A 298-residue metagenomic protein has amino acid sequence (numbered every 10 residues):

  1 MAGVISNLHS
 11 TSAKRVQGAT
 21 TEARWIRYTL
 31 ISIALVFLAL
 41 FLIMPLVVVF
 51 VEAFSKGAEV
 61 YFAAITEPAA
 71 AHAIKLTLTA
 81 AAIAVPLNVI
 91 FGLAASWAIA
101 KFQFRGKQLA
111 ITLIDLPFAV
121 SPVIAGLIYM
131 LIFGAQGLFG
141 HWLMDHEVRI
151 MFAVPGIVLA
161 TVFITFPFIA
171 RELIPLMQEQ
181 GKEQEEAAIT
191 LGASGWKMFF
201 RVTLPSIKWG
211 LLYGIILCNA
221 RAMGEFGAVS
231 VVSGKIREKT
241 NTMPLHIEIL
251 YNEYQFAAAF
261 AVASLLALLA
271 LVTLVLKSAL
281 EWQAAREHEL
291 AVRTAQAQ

Functional and structural regions predicted by a protein language model:
A2-N7, T11-S12, G18, T29-S32 (+5 more regions): C-terminal transmembrane helix and the adjacent membrane-cytosol boundary/short C-terminal tail of inner/organellar
T11-R24, V49-P86, K101-F102, I249-A257: Periplasmic/extracellular loop-to-transmembrane helix junction in inner-membrane transport proteins
V16-T20, A58-T66, A71, G106-K107 (+3 more regions): Membrane-interfacial helix termini and adjacent extracytoplasmic/periplasmic loops of multi-pass transporters
T21-E22, E59, I83-I114, L127 (+4 more regions): Transmembrane-helix boundary motif in ABC transporter permease subunits
E22-A23, Y61-P68, M223-A279: Interhelical loop and adjacent transmembrane-helix boundary motif in polytopic membrane transport permeases
I33-A34, P86, A110, L116 (+4 more regions): Transmembrane alpha-helices
L40, K75, T79-F91, A95 (+5 more regions): Hydrophobic alpha-helical transmembrane segments of multipass integral membrane proteins, especially permease/channel
I43-V47, V51, I90-A95, I124-L127 (+8 more regions): Membrane-embedded alpha-helices of multi-pass transport/permease systems
